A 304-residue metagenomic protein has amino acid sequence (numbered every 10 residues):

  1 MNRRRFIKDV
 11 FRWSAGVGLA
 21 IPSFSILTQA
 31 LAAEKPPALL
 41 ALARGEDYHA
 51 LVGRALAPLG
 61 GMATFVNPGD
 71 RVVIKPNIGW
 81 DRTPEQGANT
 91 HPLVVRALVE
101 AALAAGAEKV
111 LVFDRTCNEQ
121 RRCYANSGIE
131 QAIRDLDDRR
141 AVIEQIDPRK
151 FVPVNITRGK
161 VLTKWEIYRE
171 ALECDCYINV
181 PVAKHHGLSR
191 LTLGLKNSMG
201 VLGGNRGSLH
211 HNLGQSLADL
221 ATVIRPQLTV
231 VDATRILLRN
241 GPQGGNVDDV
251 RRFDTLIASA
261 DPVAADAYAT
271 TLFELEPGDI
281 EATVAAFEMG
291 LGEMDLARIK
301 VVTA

Functional and structural regions predicted by a protein language model:
M1-A304: N-terminal and secondary-structure boundary signal
